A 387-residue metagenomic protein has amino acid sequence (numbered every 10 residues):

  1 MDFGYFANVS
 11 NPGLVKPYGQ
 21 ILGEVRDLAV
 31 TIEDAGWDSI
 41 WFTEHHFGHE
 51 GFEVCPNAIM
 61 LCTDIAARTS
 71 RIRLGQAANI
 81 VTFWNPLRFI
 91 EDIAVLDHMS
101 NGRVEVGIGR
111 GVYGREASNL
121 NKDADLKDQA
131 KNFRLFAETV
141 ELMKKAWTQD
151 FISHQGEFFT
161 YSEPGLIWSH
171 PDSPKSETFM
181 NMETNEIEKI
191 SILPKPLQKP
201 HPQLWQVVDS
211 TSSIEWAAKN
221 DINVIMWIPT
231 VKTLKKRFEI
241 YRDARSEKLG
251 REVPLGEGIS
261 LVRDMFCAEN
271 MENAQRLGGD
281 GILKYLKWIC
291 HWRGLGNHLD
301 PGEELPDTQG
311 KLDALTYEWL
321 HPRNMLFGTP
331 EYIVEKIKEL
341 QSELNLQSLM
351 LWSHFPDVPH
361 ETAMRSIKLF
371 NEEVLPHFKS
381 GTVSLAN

Functional and structural regions predicted by a protein language model:
M1-R73, K199-P202: N-terminal beta1-alpha1-beta2 module of alpha/beta enzyme domains
D2-Q20, F83-K175, N223-M226, T230-K232 (+1 more regions): Flexible, glycine-rich active-site loops centered on histidine and acidic residues that chelate a metal or position
F3, G36, E44, I65 (+10 more regions): Conserved, mostly hydrophobic/aromatic
F3-A7, I40-F42, L74-Q76, V104-I108 (+4 more regions): Hydrophobic faces of well-ordered beta-strands that scaffold small-molecule active sites in alpha/beta enzyme cores
E33-D34, C62-R71, I93, D97-R103 (+3 more regions): Acidic (Asp/Glu)-rich catalytic clusters
S39-L61, I80, V112, I228-V231 (+1 more regions): Glycine-rich, proline-tolerant flexible connector loops at the mouths of alpha/beta enzymes
F52-Q76, L135, T139, K368-S380: Alpha-helix-loop-beta-strand connector modules within alpha/beta enzyme cores
Q129-K195, K232-L346, K379-N387: An alpha-helical appendage that flanks or caps ligand/catalytic pockets
